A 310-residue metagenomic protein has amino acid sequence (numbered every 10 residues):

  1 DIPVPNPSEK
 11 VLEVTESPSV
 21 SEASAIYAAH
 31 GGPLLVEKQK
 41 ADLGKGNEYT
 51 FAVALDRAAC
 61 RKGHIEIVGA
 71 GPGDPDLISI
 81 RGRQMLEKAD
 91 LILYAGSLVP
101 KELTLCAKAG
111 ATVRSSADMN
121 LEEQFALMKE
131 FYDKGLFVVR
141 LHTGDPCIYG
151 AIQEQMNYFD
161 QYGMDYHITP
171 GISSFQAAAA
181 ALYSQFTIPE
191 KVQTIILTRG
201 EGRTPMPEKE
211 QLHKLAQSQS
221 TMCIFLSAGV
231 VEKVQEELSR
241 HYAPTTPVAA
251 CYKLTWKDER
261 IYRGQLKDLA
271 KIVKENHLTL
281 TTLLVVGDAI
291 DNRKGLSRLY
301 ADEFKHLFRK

Functional and structural regions predicted by a protein language model:
D1-P18, E22-A25, K62-A70, I80-I172 (+2 more regions): Class I S-adenosyl-L-methionine
N6-K10, G63-I65, E123, D133-V138 (+2 more regions): A contiguous loop/helix-start segment that scaffolds small-molecule binding in enzyme catalytic cores
V11-L35, L136-R140, Q185-L197, L266-T279: A polyampholytic, Gly/Pro-enriched intrinsically disordered region
A25-A58, L283-D288: C-terminal edge-of-domain segments
I26-P33, A58, A89-A95, C106-G110 (+8 more regions): Change "in soluble alpha/beta enzymes" to "in soluble alpha/beta proteins
K45-H64, P72-L77, M222-L238: Charge-patterned, long linear interaction tracts outside catalytic cores
D74, C147-S218, R260-R263: Class I SAM-dependent methyltransferase SAM-binding "motif I" and its flanking Rossmann-like core
